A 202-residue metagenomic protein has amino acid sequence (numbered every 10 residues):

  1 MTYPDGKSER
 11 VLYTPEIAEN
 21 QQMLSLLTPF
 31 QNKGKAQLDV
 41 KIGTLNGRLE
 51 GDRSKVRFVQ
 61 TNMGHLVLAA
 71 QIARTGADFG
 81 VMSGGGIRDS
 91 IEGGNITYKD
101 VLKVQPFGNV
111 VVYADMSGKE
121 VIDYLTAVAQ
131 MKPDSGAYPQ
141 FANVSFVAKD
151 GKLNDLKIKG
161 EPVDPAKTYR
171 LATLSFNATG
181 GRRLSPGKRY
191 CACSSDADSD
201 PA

Functional and structural regions predicted by a protein language model:
M1-V40, K132-Q140, S145-K149, N154-L156: Active-site-adjacent helix-turn-beta-strand microarchitecture at beta-sheet edges that either contains or buttresses
D5-E9, K41-G47, Y113-D115: Short amphipathic
Y13, A18-I96: Hard-cation-handling environments
H65-A69, A73-A202: Feature captures C-terminal
